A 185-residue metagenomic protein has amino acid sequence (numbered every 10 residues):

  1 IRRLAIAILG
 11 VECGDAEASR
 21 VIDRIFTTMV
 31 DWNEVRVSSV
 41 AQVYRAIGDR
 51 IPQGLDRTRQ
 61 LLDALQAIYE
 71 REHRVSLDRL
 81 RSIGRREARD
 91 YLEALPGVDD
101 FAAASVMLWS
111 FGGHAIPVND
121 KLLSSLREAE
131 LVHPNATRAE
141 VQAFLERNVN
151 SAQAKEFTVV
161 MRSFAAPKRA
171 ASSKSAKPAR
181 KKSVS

Functional and structural regions predicted by a protein language model:
I1-V184: Catalytic cores of DNA base-excision repair glycosylases
